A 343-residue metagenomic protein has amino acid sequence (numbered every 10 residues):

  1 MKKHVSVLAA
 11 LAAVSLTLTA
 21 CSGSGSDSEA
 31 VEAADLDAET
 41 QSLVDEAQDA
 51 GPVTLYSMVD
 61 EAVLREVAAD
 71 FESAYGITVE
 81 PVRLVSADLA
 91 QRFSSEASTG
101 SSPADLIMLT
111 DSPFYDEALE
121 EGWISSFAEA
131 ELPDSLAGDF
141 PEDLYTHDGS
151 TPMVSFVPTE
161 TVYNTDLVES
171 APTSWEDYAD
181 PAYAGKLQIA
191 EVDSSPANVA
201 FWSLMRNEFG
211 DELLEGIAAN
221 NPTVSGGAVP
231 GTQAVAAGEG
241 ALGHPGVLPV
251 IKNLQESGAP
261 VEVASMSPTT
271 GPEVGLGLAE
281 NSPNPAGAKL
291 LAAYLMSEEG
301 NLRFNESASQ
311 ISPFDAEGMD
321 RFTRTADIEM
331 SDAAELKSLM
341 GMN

Functional and structural regions predicted by a protein language model:
S15-A20: C-terminal motif of bacterial Sec signal peptides marking the signal peptidase cleavage site
S22-G25: Bacterial signal peptide processing site
E39-D49, M58-T78, E306-S309: Short, polar/charged alpha-helical segment
T54-A68, E80-A97, S102-E239: Extracytoplasmic ligand-binding site segments that recognize negatively charged/polar headgroups
P113-E117, A241-P260: A ligand-binding cleft/hinge motif common to bilobed small-molecule-binding domains
F156-V157, E215-A218, V224-S225, S257-S282: Periplasmic-binding protein-like
E160-L167, W202-S203, P272-N284, R303-F304: A bilobed periplasmic-binding-protein/Venus flytrap-type ligand-binding module shared by bacterial periplasmic
G185-S194, L295-G318: Periplasmic-binding protein-like
